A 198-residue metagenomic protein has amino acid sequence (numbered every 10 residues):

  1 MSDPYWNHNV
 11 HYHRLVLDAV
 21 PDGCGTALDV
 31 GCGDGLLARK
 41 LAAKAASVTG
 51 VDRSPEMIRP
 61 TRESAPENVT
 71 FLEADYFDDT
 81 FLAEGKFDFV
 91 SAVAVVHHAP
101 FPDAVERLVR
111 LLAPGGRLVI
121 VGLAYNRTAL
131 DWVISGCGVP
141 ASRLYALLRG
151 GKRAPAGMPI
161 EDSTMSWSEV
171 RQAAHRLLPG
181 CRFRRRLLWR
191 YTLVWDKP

Functional and structural regions predicted by a protein language model:
N7-C24: Conserved alpha-helix/loop element of class I SAM-dependent methyltransferases that forms part of the SAM/SAH-binding
G25-G31: Conserved class I S-adenosyl-L-methionine
D34-L36, K40-D78: Class I SAM-dependent methyltransferase SAM/SAH-binding core
D78-E84: Short conserved loop adjoining the S-adenosyl-L-methionine
S91: A conserved beta-strand element that flanks and buttresses the S-adenosyl-L-methionine
A99-L108: A short, conserved alpha-helix within the catalytic core of class I
G115-G122: Conserved beta-strand signature within the Rossmann-like core of class I S-adenosyl-L-methionine
A124-A173: C-terminal alpha-helical "lid/dimerization" subdomain adjacent to the S-adenosyl-L-methionine
